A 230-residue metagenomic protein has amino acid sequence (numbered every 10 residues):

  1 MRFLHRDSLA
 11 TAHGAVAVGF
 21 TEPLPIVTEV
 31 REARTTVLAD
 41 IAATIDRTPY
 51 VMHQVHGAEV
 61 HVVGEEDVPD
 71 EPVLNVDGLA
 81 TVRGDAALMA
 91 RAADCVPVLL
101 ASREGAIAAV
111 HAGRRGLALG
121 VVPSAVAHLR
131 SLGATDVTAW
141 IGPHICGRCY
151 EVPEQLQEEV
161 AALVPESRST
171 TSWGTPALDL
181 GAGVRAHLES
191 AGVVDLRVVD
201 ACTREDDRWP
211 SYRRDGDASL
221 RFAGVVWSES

Functional and structural regions predicted by a protein language model:
M1-S230: Active-site microenvironment for binding and transforming phosphate-containing groups
